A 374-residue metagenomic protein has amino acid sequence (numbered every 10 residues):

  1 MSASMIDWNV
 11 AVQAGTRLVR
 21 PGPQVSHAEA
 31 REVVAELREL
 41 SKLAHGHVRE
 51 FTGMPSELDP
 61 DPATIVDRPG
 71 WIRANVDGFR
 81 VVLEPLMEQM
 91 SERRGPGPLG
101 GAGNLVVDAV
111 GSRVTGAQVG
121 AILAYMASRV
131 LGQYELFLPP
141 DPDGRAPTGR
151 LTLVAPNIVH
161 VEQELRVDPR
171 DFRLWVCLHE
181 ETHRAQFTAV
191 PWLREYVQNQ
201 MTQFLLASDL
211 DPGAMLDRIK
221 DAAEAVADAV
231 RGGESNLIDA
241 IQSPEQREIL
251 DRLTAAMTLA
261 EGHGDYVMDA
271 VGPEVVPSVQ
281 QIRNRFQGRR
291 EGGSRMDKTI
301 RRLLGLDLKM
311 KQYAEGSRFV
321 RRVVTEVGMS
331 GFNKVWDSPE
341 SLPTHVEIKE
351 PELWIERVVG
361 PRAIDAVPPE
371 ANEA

Functional and structural regions predicted by a protein language model:
M1-E84, E326-A374: N-terminal low-structure segments adjacent to metalloprotease catalytic domains across cellular compartments
L40-P156: Auxiliary, metal-adjacent structural segments of Zn-dependent hydrolase domains
P96-L105, P142-P147, A223-S235, P361-E373: Intrinsically disordered, low-complexity linkers and terminal tails enriched in Pro/Gly and often acidic or mixed-charge
L123-L131, T188-D239, P244, E248-V276: Post-HExxH zinc-binding segment in Zn-dependent metallohydrolases
P147-N157, G233-Q242: Active-site-adjacent bridging/hinge elements
N157-V176: Short pre-active-site segment immediately N-terminal to the catalytic Zn-binding motif
F172-T188, V320: Active-site recognition of the HExxH zinc-binding catalytic motif
I241, E245-A374: Pan-zinc metallopeptidase signature
